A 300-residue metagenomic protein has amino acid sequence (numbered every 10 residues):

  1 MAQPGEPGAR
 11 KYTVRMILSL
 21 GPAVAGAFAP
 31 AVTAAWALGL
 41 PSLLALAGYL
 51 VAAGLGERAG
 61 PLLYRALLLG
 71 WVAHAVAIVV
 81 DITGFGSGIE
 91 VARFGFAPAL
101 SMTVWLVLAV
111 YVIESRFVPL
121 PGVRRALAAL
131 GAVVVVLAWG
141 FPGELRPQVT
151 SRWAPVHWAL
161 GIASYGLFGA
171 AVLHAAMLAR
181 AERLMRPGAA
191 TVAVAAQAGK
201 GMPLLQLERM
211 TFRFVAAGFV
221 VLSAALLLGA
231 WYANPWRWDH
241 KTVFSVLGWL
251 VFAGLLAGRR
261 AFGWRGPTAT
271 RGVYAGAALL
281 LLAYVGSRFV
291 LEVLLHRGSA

Functional and structural regions predicted by a protein language model:
I17-A47, S164-F168: Hydrophobic transmembrane alpha-helical segments in integral membrane proteins
A34-L44, V91-V104, W238-G248: Structural signature of hydrophobic alpha-helical transmembrane segments
L38-E57, H174: N-terminal signal-anchor/start-transfer transmembrane helix
L62-L68, P121-A132, A269-Y274: Cytoplasmic-side transmembrane-helix entry/capping segments in multi-pass membrane proteins
I113-S164: Hydrophobic alpha-helical segments and helix pairs
L184-W231: A mid-sequence, solvent-exposed acidic-amphipathic segment
R260-A278: Interfacial loop-to-transmembrane junctions
V285-A300: Juxtamembrane boundary at the C-terminal end of a transmembrane helix
